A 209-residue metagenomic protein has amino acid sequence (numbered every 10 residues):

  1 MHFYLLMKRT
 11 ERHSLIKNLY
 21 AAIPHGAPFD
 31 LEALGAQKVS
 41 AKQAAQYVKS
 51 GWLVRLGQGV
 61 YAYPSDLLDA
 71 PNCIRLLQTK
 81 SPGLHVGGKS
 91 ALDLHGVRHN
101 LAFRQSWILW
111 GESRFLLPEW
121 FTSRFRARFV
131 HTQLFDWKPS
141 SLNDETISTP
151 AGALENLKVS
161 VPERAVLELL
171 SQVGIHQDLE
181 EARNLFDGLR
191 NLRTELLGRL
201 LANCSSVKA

Functional and structural regions predicted by a protein language model:
H2-L92, R190-V207: Short beta-edge/loop segments at beta->alpha junctions of small alpha/beta modules that act as binding/recognition
F3, Q37, N143-A209: Hydrophobic alpha-helical interaction segments
A22, V54, S81, N100-A102 (+2 more regions): A generic structural signal for short, non-catalytic loop/turn and secondary-structure boundary residues
E32, S90, R104-W107, L179-R183 (+1 more regions): Short coil/turn segments at secondary-structure boundaries
Y47, Y63-P64, F135-S141, L185-F186: Short, compositionally biased low-complexity segments
G83, R104-S106, E163: Short, surface-exposed beta-edge/turn micro-motifs
L84, R98-A102, L116, V173 (+2 more regions): Amphipathic alpha-helical interaction segments
G88-D144: Exposed, interaction-prone assembly regions rather than primary DNA-binding/catalytic cores
